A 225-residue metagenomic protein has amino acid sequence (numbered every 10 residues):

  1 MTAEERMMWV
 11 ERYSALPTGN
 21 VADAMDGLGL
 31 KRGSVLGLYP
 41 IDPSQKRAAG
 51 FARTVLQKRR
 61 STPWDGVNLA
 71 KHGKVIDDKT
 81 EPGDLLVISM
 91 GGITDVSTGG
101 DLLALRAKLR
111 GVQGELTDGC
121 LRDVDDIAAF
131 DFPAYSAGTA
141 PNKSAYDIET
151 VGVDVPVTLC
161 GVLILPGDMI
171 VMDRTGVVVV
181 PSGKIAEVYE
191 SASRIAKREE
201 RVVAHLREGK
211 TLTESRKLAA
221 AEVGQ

Functional and structural regions predicted by a protein language model:
M1-P166, V180-Q225: Feature captures the catalytic cores and cofactor-binding loops of soluble hydro-lyases/lyases that act on carboxylate
I170: C-terminal binding/interaction regions
G176-V178: Channel- or pocket-lining gating/hinge segments that regulate access to a cavity or pore
